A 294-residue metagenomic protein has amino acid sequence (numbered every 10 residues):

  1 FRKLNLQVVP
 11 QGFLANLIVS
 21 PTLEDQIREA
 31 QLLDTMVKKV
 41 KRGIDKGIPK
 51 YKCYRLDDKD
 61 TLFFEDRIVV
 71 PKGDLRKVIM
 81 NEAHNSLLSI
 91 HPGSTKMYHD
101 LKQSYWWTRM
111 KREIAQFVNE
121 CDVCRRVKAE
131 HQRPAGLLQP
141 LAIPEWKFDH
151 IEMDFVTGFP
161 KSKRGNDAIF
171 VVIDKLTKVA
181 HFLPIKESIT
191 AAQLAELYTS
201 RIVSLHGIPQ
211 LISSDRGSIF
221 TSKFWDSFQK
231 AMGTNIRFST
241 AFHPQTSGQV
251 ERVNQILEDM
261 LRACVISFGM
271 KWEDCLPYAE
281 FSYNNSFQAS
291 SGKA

Functional and structural regions predicted by a protein language model:
F1-A294: Integrase module of LTR retroelements
